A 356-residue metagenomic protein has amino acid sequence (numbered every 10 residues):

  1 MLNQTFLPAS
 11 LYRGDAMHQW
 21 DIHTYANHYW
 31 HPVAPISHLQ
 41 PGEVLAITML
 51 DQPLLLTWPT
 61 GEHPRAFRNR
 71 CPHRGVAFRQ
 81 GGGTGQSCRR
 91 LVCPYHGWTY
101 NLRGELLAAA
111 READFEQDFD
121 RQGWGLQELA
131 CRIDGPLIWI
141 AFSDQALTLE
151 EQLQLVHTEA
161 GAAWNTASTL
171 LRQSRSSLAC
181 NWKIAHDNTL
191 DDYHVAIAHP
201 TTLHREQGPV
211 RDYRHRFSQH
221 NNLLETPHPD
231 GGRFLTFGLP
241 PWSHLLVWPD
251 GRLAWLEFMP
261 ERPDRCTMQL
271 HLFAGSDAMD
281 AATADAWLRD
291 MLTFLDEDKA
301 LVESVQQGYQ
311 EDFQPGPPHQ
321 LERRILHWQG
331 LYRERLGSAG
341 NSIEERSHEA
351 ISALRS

Functional and structural regions predicted by a protein language model:
M1-G14, G82-Y95, Q127-I133, A198-L223: N-terminal short leaders/motifs
M1-P35, F119-A163: Replace "small metal-dependent catalytic modules" with "small catalytic or cofactor-binding modules
N27-I36, A109-F115, F237-W242: Short Pro/Gly-enriched beta-strand edge/turn motifs at strand-loop
A34, R79, M259: Residue-level detector of conserved, well-ordered beta-strand and adjacent loop positions that form binding/recognition
H38-D144, E150-E151, L155: Rieske [2Fe-2S] iron-sulfur-binding domain
W58, H63, N69, R132-I133 (+1 more regions): C-terminal catalytic domain of Rieske-type non-heme iron oxygenases
